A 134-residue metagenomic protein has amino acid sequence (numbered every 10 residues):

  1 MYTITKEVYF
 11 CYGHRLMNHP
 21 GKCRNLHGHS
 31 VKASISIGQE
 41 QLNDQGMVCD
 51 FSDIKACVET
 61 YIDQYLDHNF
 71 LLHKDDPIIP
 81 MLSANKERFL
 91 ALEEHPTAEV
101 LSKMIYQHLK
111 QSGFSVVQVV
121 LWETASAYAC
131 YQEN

Functional and structural regions predicted by a protein language model:
M1-N134: Charge-rich, low-complexity N-terminal segments
